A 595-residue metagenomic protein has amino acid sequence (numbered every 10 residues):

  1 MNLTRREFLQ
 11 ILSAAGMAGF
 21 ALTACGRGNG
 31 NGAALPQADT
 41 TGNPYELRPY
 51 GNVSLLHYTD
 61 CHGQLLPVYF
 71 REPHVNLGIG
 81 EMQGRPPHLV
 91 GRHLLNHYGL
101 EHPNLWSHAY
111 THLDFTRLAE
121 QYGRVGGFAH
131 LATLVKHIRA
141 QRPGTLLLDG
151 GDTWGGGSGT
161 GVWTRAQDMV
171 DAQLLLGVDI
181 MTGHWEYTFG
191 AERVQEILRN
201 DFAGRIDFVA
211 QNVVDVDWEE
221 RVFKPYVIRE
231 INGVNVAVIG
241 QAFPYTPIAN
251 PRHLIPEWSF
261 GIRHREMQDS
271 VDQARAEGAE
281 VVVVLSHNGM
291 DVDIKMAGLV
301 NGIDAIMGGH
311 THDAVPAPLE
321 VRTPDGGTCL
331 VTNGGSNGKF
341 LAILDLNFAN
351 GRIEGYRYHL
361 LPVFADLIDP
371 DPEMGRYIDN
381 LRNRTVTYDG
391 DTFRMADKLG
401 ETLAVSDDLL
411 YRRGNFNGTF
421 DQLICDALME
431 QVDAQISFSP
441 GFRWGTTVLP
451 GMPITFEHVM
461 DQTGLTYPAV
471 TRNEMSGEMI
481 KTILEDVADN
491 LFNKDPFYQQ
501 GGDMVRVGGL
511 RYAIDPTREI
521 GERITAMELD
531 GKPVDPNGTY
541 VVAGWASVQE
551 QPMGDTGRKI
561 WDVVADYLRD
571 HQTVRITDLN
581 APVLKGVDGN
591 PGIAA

Functional and structural regions predicted by a protein language model:
N2, E7-G28: N-terminal export signals
G26-A38: Bacterial Sec signal peptide processing site at the extreme N-terminus
L35-L134, A140, V170, L175 (+4 more regions): Catalytic centers of hydrolytic enzymes
G51-V53, R142-L146, G177-D179, G204-D207 (+4 more regions): Loop/turn elements at helix/coil->beta-strand transitions in domains of secreted/extracellular proteins
L56, H74, D215-Q241, V432 (+2 more regions): Conserved beta-alpha junction segments in alpha/beta enzyme cores
H57-T59, L146-G151, D179-E186, F208-N212 (+3 more regions): Active-site neighborhood of phospho(di)ester-bond hydrolases with catalytic His/Asp-centered motifs
E120-W218: Core catalytic region of metal-dependent phosphoesterases/phosphodiesterases, especially metallo-beta-lactamase-like
P225-V227, V234-R376: Functional cores that coordinate and move charged inorganic groups
